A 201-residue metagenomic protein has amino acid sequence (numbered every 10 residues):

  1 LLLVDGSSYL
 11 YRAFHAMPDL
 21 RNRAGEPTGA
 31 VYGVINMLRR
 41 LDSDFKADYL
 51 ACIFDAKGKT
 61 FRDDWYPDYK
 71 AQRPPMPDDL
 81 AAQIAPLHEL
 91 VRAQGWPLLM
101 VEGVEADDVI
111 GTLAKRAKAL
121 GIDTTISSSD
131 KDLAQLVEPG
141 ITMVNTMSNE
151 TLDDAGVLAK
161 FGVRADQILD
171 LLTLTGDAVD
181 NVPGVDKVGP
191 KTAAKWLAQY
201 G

Functional and structural regions predicted by a protein language model:
L1-A51, D55-D68: Non-catalytic, usually N-terminal nucleic-acid engagement modules in DNA/RNA processing proteins
L20-R21, A71-G201: Extended two-metal-dependent nuclease catalytic cores across DNA- and RNA-processing enzymes
